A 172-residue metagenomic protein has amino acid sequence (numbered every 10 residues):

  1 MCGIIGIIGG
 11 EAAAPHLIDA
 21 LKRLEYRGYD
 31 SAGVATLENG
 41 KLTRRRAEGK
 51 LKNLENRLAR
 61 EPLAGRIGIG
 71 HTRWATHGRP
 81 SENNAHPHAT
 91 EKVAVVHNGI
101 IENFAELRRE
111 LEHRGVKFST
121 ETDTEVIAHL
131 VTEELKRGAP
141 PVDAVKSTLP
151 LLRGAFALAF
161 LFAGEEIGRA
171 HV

Functional and structural regions predicted by a protein language model:
M1-H171: Conserved short alpha-helical segments that host acidic/polar catalytic motifs at enzyme active sites
